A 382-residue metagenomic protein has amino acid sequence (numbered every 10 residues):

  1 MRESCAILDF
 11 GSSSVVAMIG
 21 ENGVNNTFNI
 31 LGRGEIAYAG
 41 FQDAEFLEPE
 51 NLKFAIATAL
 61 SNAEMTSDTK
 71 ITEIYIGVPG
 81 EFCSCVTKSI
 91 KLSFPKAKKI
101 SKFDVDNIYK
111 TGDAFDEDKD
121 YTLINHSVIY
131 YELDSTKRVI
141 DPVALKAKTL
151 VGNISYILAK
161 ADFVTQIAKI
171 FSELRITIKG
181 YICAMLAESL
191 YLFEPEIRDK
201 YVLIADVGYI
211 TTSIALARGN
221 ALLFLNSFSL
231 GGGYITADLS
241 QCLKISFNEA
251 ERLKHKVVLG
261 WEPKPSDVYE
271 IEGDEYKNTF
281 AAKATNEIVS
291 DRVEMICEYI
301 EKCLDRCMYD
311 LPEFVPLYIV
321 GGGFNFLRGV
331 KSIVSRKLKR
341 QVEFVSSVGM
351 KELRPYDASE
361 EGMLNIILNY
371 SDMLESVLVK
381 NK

Functional and structural regions predicted by a protein language model:
M1-S14, M18-I74, V78-V202, L223 (+6 more regions): Nucleotide/phosphate-binding catalytic cleft detector across ATP-hydrolyzing and phosphate-transferring enzymes
D43, Y191, A237-S240, M350-Y356: Short, charged, surface-exposed secondary-structure boundary motifs
E48-L52, V289-I296, P355-M363: Phosphate/oxyanion-binding active-site loops and adjacent basic polyanion-contact surfaces
G77, A184, V207, A217 (+2 more regions): Generic beta-strand/beta-sheet core signal
M185, F228-L230, S346-M350: Short, acidic/turn-prone active-site loops that include or flank metal/cofactor- and phosphate-binding residues
F193-W261: Acidic, glycine-rich loop-and-beta core segments that form the ion-binding/anion-interacting portion of active sites
C297-G349, G362: C-terminal hydrophobic structural anchor segments that stabilize assembly/packing rather than catalytic chemistry
E343-K382: Glycine-rich phosphate-binding/hydrolytic loop that grips phosphoryl groups
